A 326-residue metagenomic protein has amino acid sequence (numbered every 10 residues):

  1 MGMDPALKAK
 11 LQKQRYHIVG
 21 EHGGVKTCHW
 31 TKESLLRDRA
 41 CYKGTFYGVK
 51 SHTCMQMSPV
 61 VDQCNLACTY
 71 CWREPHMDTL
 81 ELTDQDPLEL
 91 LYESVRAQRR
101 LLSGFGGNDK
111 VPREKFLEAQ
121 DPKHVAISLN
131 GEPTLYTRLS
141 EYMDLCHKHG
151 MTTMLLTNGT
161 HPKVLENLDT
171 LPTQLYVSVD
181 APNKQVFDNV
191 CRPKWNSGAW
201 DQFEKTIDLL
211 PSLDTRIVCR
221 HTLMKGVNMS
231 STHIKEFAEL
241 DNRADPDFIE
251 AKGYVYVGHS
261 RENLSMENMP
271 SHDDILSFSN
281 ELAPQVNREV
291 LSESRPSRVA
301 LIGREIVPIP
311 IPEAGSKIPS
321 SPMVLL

Functional and structural regions predicted by a protein language model:
M1-T45, P211-D214, K225-L326: Auxiliary Fe-S-binding modules of radical SAM enzymes
M1-Y70, E74-T79, T83-R96, R100: Flexible, acidic/Gly-rich N-terminal and inter-domain linker regions that tether and position cofactor-handling modules
C64-A67, K184, Y256, I309: Short, acidic Gly/Pro/Ser/Thr-rich loop/turn segments
T69-W72, V95, S140, D144-H147 (+2 more regions): Amphipathic alpha-helical interaction motifs in eukaryotic regulatory proteins
L90-A119: Short Fe-S-cluster ligation motifs
N108-D273: Conserved AdoMet/S-adenosylmethionine-binding subsite of the radical SAM
